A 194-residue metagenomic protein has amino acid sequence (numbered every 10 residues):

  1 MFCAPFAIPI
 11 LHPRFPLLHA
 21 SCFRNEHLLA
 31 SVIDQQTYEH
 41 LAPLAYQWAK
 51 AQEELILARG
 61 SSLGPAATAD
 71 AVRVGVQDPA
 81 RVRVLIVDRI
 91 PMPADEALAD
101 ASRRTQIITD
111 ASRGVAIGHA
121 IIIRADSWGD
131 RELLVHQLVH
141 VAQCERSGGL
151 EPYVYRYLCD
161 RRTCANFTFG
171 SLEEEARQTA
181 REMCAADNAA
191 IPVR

Functional and structural regions predicted by a protein language model:
M1-K50: N-terminal low-structure segments adjacent to metalloprotease catalytic domains across cellular compartments
P16-L17, H140, C144-S147: Alpha-helical and His/Cys-centered functional microenvironments
H19, Q35-T37, Y46-Q47, A51-A80 (+5 more regions): Metalloprotease/metallohydrolase-associated module, dominated by Zn2+-dependent proteases
S127-Q143: Short alpha-helix carrying the canonical HExxH Zn2+-binding catalytic motif
